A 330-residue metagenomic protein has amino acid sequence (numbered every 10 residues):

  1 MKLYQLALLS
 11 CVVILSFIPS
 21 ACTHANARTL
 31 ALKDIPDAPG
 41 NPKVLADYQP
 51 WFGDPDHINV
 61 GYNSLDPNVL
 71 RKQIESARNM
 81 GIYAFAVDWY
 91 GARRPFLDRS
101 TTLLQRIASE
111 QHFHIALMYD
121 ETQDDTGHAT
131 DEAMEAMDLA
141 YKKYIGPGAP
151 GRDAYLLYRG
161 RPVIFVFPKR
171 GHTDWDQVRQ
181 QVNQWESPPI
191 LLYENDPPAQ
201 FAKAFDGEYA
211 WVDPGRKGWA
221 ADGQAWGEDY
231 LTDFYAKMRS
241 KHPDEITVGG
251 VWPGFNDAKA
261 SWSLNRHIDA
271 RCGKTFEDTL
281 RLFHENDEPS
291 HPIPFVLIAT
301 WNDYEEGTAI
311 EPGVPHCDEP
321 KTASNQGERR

Functional and structural regions predicted by a protein language model:
M1-L8: Bacterial N-terminal signal peptides that target proteins for export
L8-P19: Bacterial N-terminal signal peptides
N26-R330: Glycan-processing catalytic domains of CAZymes
